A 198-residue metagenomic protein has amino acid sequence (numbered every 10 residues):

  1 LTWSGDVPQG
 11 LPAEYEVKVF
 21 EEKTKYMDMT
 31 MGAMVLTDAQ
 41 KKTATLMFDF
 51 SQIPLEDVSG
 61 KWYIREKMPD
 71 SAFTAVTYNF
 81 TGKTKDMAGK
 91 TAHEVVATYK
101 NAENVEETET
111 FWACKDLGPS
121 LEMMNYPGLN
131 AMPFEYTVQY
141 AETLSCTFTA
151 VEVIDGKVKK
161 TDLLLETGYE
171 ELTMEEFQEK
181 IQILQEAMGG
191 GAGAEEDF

Functional and structural regions predicted by a protein language model:
L1-F198: Extended soluble regions of mature proteins
